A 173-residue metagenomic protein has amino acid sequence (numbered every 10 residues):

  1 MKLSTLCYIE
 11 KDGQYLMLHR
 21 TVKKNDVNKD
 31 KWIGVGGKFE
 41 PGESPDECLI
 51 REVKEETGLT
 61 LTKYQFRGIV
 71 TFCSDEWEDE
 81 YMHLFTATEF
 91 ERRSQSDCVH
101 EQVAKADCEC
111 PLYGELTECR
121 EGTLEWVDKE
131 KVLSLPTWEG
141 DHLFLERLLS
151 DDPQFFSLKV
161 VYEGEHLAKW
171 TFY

Functional and structural regions predicted by a protein language model:
M1-M17, K38-F39: Conserved N-terminal beta-strand and adjoining loop/helix that marks the start of the Nudix/MutT-like hydrolase domain
L3-T5, G13, E80-H83, G122 (+2 more regions): Change "...and in nucleic-acid phosphodiester-cleaving endonucleases..." to "...and in nucleic-acid processing enzymes
L16-M17, K24-V27: Short N-terminal binding/cap micro-motifs at the start of the first secondary-structure element
D26-D30, E78-D79: A conserved beta-turn-beta hairpin within the catalytic core of GNAT-like acetyltransferases that forms part
K29-W32, K38: A positional/architectural concept
F39-T62, F72-L148, K169-Y173: Unchanged
L148-Y173: Charged phosphate-binding loop/patch that engages nucleotide di/tri-phosphates or the phosphate backbone of nucleic
